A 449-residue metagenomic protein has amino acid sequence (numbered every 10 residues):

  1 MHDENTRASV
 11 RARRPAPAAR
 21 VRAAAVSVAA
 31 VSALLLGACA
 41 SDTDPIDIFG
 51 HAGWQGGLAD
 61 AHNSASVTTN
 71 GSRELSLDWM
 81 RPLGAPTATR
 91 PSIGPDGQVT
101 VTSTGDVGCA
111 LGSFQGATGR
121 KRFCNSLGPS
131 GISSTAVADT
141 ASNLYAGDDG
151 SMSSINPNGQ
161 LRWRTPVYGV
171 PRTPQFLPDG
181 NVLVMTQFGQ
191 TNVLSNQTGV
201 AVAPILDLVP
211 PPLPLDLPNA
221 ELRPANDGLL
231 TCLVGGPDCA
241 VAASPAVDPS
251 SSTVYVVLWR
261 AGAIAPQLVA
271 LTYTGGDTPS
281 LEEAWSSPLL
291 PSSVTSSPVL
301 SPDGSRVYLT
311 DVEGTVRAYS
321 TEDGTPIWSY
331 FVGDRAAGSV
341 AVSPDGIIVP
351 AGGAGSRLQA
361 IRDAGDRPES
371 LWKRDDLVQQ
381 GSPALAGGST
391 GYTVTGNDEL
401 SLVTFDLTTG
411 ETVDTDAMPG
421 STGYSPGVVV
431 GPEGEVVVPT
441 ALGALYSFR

Functional and structural regions predicted by a protein language model:
E4-V28: Bacterial N-terminal signal peptides that target proteins for export
L35-A38: C-terminal motif of bacterial Sec signal peptides marking the signal peptidase cleavage site
S41-A88, S92-R449: Extracytoplasmic/lumenal domain signature
